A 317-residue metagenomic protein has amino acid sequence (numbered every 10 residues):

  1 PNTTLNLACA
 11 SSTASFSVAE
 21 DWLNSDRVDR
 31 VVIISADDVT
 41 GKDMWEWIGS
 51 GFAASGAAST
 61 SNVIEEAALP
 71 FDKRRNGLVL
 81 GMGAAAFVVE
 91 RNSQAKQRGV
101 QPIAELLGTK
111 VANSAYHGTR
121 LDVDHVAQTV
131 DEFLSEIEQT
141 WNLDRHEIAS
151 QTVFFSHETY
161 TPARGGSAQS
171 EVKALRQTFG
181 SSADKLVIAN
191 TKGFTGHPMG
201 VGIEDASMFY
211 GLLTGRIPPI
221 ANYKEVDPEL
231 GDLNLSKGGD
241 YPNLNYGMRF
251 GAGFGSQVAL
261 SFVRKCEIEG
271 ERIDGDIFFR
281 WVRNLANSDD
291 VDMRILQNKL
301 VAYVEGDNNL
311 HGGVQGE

Functional and structural regions predicted by a protein language model:
P1, N6-L7, A36-W47, E138-Q169 (+2 more regions): Conserved beta-ketoacyl condensing-enzyme motif
P1-V18, S50-V79, V172-E204: Conserved catalytic cysteine-centered active-site region of acyl-thioester-dependent Claisen-condensing enzymes
N2-D38, V79-V100, G196-I220, L230-S236 (+1 more regions): Active-site-proximal alpha-helical scaffold in enzymes
N2-L7, V28-D37, Q101-K110, L143-S156 (+4 more regions): Beta-strand segments within the central parallel beta-sheet cores of soluble alpha/beta enzyme folds
T13, V39-A68, K110-E132, Y160-A174 (+3 more regions): Active-site-adjacent elements of ketosynthase-type condensing enzymes
E20-N24, T119, I137-W141, P162-G165 (+2 more regions): Nucleic-acid-interacting cores, centered on viral/eukaryotic replication and modification enzymes
T60-V153, C266-G316: Condensing-enzyme catalytic core mediating Claisen C-C bond formation in acyl metabolism
T161, A168-V172, T178-S182, V187 (+4 more regions): C-terminal catalytic subdomain
